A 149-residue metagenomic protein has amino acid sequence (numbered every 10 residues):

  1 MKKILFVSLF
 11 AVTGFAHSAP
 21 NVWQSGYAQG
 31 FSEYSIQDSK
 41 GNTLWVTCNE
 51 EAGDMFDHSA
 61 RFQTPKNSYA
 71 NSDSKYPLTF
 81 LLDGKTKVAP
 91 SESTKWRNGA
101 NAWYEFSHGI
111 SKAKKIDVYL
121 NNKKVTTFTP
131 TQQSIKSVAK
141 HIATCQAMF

Functional and structural regions predicted by a protein language model:
M1-K3, S18-A19: Absolute protein N-terminus
K3-T13: Sec-dependent N-terminal signal peptides
H17-F149: A generic "folded-domain core" signal
